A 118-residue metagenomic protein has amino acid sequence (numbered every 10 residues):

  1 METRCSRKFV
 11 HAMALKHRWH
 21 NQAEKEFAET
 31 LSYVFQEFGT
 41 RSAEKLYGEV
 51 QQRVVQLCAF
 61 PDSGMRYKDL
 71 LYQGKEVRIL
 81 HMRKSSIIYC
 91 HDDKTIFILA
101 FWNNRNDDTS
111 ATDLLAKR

Functional and structural regions predicted by a protein language model:
T3-E49: Arg/Lys-rich, positively charged N-terminal/basic patches that mediate binding to nucleic acids
T3-V10, M82-S86, C90-R118: Enriched for short, Lys/Arg-rich terminal
H20-Q22, D62, Q73, N103: Contiguous, function-dense segments enriched for cysteine-driven chemistry and partner/ligand-binding capacity
L31, Q51-C58: Structural signal for well-ordered, non-membrane alpha-helices
Q36, T40, A59, S63-R66 (+1 more regions): Charged, solvent-exposed alpha-helical segments that act as regulatory interaction surfaces
A43-Y47, P61, V77, S86-I88 (+1 more regions): Generic alpha-helical hydrophobic packing signal
V55-H81: A short, surface-exposed loop/turn module that caps and links secondary-structure elements
